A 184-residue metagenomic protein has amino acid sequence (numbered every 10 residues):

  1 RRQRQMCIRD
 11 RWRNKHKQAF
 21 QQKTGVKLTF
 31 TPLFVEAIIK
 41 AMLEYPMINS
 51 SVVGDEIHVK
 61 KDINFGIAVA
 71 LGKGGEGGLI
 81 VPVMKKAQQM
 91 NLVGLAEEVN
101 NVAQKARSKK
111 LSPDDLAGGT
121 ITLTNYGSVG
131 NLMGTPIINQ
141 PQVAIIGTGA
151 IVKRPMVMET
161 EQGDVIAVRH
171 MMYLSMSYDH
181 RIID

Functional and structural regions predicted by a protein language model:
R1-Q5, R9-D184: C-terminal catalytic/motor cores of large multi-domain enzyme assemblies
